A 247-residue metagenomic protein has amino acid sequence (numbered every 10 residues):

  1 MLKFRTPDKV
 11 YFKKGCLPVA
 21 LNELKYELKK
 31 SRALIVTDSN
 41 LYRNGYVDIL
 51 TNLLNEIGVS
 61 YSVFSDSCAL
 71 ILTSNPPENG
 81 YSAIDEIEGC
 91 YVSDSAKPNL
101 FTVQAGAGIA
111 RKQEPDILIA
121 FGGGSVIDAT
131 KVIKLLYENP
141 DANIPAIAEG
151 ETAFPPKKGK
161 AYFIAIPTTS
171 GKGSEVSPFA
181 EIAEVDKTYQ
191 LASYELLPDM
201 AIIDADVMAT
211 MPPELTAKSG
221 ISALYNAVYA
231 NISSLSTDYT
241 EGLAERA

Functional and structural regions predicted by a protein language model:
M1-L28: N-terminal amphipathic/basic leader segments beginning at the initiator methionine
V10, L17, R43, V47 (+4 more regions): Generic structural signal for well-ordered, non-membrane alpha-helical segments in soluble metabolic enzymes
P18-L34, N55-E56, S82: Glycine-rich phosphate/diphosphate-binding loops that line cofactor/substrate pockets in enzymes
L34-L53: Glycine-rich phosphate/diphosphate-binding loop of Rossmann-like nucleotide-binding domains
T37-D38, D66, I166-T168: Cofactor-binding loop segments of dinucleotide-utilizing enzymes, especially the Rossmann-like FAD- and NAD(P)+-binding
V47-A142: N-terminal small/polar loop signature for handling phosphorylated ligands or for N-terminal nucleophile
P98-A205: Glycine/threonine-rich beta-strand-loop-alpha-helix active-site module that forms ligand/phosphate-binding
F179-A247: Carboxylate- and glycine-rich phosphate/diphosphate-binding segment that chelates Mg2+/Mn2+
